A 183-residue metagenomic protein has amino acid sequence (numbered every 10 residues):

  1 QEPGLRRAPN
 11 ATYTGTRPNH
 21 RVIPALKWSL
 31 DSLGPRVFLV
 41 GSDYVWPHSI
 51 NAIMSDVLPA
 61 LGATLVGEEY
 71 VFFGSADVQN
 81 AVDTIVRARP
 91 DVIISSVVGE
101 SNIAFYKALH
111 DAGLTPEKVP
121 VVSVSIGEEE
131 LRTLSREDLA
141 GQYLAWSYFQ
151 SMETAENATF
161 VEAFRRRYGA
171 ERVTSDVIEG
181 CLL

Functional and structural regions predicted by a protein language model:
Q1, F38-G41, R89-G99, F105 (+2 more regions): Periplasmic-binding protein-like
Q1-E68, K118-G141: Extracytoplasmic ligand/sensor domains, especially the bilobed periplasmic-binding protein
Q1-P3, V71-V78, G99-I103: Beta-alpha junction/loop-to-helix N-cap segments that form part of ligand/metal-binding clefts
A8, L109-L182: Extracellular/periplasmic periplasmic-binding protein-like sensory domains
P18-A25, W46, I50-M54, V78-A81 (+3 more regions): Stable alpha-helical elements in mature extracytoplasmic
K27-W28, A76-R89, D111: Short, well-structured alpha-helical segments in soluble
L30, S55, P59, Y106-L114 (+1 more regions): Surface-exposed amphipathic alpha-helices with a cationic face
